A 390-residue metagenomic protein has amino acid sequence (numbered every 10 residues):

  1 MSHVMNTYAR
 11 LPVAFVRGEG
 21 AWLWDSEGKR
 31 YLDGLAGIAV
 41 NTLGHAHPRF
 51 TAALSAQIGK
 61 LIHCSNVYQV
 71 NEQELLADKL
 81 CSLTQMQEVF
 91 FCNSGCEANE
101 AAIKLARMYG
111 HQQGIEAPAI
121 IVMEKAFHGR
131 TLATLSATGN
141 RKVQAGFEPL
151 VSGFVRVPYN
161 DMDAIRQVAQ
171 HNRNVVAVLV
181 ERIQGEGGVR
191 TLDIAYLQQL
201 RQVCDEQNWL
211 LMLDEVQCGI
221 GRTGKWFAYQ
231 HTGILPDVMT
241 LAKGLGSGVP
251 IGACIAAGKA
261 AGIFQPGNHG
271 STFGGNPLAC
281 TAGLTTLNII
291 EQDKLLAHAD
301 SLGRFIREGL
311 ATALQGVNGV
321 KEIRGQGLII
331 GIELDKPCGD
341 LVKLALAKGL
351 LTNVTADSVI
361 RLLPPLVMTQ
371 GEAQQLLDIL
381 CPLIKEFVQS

Functional and structural regions predicted by a protein language model:
M1-S390: Conserved N-terminal phosphate-binding loop of PLP-dependent enzymes in the Aspartate aminotransferase
